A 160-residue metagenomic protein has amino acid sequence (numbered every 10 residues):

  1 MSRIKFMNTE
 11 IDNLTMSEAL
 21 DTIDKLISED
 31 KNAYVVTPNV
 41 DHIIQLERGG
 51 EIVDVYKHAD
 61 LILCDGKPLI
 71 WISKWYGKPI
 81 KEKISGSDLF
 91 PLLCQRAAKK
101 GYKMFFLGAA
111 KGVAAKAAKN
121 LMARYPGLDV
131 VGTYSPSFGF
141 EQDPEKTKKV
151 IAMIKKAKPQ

Functional and structural regions predicted by a protein language model:
M1-D88: N-terminal nucleotide/polyanion-binding subdomain common to many enzyme families
D60, V131, Q160: Conserved acidic residues
S73-M153, A157: Conserved beta-alpha
